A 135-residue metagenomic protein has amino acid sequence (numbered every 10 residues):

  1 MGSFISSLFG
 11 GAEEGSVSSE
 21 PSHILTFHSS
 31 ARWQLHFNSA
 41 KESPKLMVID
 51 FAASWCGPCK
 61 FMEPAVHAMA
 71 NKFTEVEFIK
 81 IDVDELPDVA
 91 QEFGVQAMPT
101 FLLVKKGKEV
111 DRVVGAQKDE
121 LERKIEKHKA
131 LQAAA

Functional and structural regions predicted by a protein language model:
M1-K45, E120-A135: N-terminal leader/targeting and pre-domain segments
F4, R32, F61, A65-A68 (+3 more regions): Acidic, Ser/Thr-rich intrinsically disordered and amphipathic helical segments
E20-H23, W33, P44-M47, T74-I79 (+3 more regions): Core residues of folded domains in eukaryotic genome-function proteins
F27-H28, F51, M62-D88, V95: Thiol-based oxidoreductase modules, predominantly thioredoxin-like and allied folds used for disulfide exchange
H36, A65, M69-K72, V89-E92 (+2 more regions): Alpha-helical recognition domains of nuclear gene-regulatory proteins
D50-C56: Aromatic-flanked redox-active Cys/Sec active sites in thiol-based oxidoreductases, especially the WC-centered
C56-C59, F101: The canonical Cys-X-X-Cys-His
Q96-A135: Non-catalytic, surface beta->alpha helical segment in thiol-disulfide oxidoreductase systems
